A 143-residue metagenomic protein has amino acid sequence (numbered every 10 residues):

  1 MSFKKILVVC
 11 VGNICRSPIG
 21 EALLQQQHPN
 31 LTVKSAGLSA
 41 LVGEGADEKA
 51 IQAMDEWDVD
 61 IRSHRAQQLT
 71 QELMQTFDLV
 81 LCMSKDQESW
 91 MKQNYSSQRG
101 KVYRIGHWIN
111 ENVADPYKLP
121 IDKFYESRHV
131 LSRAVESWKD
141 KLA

Functional and structural regions predicted by a protein language model:
M1-Q75, D140: Conserved active-site segments centered on acidic
V8, L81-C82: Hydrophobic beta-strand core positions in alpha/beta domains
S17, M83-S84: Replace "coordinates the UDP/GDP/TDP-sugar" with "coordinates nucleotide-activated sugar donors
L79, K85-A143: Phosphate-binding/catalytic loops
